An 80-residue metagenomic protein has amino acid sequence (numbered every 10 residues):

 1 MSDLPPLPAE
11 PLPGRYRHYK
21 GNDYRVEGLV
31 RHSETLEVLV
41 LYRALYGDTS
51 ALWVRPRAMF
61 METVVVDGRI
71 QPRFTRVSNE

Functional and structural regions predicted by a protein language model:
M1-E80: Mixed-charge, low-complexity intrinsically disordered regions
